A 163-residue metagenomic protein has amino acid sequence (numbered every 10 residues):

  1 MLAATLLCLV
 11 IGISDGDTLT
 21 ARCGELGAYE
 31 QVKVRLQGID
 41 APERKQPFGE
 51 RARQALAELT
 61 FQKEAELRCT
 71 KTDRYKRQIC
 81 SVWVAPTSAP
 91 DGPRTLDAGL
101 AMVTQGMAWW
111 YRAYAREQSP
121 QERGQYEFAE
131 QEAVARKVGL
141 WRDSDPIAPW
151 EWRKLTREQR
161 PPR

Functional and structural regions predicted by a protein language model:
M1-R163: Small beta-barrel nucleic-acid-binding modules, primarily SNase/OB-fold domains and secondarily Tudor-like barrels
